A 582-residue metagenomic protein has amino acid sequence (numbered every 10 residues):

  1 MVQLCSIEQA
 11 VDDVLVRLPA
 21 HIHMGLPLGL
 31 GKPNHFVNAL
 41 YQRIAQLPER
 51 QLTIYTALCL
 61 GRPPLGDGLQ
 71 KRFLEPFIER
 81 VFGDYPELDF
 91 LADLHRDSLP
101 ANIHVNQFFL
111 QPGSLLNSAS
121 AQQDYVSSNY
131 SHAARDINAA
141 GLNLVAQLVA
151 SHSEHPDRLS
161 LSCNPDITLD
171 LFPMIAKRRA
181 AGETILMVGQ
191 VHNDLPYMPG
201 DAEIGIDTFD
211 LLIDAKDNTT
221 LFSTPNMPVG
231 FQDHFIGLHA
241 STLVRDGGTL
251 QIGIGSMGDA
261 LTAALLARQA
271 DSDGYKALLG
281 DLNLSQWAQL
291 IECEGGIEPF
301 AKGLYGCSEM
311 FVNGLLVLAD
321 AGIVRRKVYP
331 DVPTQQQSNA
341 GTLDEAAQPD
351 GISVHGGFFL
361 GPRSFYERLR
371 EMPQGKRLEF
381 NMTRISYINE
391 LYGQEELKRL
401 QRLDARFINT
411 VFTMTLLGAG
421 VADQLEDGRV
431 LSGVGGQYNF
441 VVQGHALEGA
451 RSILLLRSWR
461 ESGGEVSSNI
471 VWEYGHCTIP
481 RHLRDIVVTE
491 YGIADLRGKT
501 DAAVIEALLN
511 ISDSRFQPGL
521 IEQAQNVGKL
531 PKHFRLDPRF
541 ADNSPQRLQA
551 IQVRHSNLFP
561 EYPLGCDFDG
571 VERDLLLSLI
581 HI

Functional and structural regions predicted by a protein language model:
M1-I580: Conserved alpha/beta enzyme-core scaffold
